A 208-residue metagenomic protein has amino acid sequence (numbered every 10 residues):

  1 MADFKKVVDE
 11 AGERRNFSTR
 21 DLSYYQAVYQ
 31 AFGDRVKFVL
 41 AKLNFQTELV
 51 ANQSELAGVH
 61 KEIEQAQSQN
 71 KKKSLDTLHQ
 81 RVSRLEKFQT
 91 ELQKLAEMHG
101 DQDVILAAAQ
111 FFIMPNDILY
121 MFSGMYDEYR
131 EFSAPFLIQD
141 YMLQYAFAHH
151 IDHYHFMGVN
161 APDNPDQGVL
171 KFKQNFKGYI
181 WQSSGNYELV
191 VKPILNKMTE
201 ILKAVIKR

Functional and structural regions predicted by a protein language model:
M1-Y129: A conserved beta-strand-loop-helix scaffold within acyl/acetyltransferase catalytic domains
S23, L137, K171: Active-site phosphate/pyrophosphate-handling residues
G124-S133, V159-N164: Short, contiguous acidic/charged loop-to-helix segments that flank catalytic cores in large enzymes
R130-Q144: Conserved acetyl-CoA-binding loop-helix of GNAT-fold acetyltransferases
H149-R208: Active-site/acyl-donor-binding loops of N-acyltransferases
